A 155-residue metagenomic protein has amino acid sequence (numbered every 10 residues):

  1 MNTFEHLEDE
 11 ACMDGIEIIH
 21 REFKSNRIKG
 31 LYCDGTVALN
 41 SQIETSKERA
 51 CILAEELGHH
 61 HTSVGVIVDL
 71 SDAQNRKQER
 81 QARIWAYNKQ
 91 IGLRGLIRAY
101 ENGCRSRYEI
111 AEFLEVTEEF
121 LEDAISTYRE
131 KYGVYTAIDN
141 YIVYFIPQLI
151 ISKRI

Functional and structural regions predicted by a protein language model:
M1-I155: Active-site hotspot residues in diverse enzymes, especially metal/ion-binding acidic/histidine motifs
